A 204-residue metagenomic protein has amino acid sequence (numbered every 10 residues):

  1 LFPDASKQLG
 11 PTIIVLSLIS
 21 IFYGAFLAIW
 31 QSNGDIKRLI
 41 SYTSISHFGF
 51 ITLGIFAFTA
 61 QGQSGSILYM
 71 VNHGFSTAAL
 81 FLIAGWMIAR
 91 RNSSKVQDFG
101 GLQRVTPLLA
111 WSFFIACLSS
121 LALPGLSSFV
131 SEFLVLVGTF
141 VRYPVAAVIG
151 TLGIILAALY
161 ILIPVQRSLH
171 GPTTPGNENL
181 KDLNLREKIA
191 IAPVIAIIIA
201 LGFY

Functional and structural regions predicted by a protein language model:
L1-R167: Hydrophobic transmembrane alpha-helices and their helix-loop junctions in integral membrane proteins
T106-L109, I161-Y204: Cytoplasmic/organellar membrane-interface segments at the starts of transmembrane helices in multi-pass inner-membrane
